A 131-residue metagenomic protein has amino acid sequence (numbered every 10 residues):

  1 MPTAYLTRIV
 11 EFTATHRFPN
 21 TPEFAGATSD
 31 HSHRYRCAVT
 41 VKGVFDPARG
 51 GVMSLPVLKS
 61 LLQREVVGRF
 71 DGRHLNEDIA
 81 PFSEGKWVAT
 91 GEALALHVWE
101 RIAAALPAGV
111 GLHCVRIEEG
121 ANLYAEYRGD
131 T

Functional and structural regions predicted by a protein language model:
M1-T131: Charge-rich, low-complexity N-terminal segments
